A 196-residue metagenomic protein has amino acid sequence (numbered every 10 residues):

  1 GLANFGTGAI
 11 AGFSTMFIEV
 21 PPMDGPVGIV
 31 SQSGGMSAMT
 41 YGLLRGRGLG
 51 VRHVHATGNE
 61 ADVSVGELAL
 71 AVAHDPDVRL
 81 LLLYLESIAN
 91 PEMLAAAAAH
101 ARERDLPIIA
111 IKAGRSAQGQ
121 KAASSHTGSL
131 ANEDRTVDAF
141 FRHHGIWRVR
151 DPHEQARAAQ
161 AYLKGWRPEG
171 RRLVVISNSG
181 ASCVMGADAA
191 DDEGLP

Functional and structural regions predicted by a protein language model:
G1-P196: Catalytic-core regions of core metabolic enzymes, especially those transforming organic acids/acyl-group intermediates
